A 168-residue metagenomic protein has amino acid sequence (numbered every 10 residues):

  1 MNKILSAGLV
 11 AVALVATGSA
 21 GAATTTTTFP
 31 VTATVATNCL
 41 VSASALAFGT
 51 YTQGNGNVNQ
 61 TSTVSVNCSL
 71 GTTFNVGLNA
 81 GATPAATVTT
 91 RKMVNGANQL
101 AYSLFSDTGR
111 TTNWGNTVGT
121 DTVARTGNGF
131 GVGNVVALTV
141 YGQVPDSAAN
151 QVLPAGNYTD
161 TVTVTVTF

Functional and structural regions predicted by a protein language model:
M1-G8: Bacterial N-terminal signal peptides that target proteins for export
V12: Polar, enzyme-active/binding microenvironments
T17-S19: N-terminal signal peptide c-region/cleavage motif recognized by signal peptidases
A22-A97, R125-F168: N-terminal small/polar-rich segments of proteins
G77-G81, S103-D107, G115: Predominantly extracellular/luminal cell-surface or secreted proteins
N98-A101, T111: Contiguous segments within soluble domain cores/interaction surfaces
G109-V135: Extracellular beta-sheet repeat scaffolds used for adhesion and glycan interaction
